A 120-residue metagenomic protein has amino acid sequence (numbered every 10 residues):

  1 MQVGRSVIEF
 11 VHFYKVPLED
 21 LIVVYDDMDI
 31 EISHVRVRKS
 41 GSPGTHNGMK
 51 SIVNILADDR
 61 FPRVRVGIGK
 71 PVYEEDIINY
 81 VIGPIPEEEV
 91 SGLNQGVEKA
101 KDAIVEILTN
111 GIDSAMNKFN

Functional and structural regions predicted by a protein language model:
M1-S40, M49-V64, P71-D76, G83 (+1 more regions): Nucleotide and nucleotide-moiety/phosphate-recognizing core
P43: Conserved TIR/SEFIR loop-to-helix hotspot centered on a Trp-containing motif with a nearby acidic residue
